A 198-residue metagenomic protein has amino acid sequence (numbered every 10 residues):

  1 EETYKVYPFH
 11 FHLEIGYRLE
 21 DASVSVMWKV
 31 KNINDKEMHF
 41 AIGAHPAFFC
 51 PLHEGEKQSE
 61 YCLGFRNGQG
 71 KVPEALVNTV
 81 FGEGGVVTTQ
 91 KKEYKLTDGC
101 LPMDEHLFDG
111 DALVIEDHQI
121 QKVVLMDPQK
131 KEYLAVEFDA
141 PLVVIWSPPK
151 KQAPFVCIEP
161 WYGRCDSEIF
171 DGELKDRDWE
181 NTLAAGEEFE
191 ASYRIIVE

Functional and structural regions predicted by a protein language model:
E1-D21: Extended, loop-rich substrate-binding clefts of extracytoplasmic carbohydrate-active enzymes
L13, V24-V26, F189: Hydrophobic core residues within well-ordered beta-strands of beta-rich domains
E14-G16, D178-L183: Beta-strand-rich interaction surfaces with strong enrichment in secreted/lumenal proteins
W28, N181-V197: Short Pro-Gly-centered flexible turn/kink motifs
W28-N34: Asparagine-centered strand-capping/turn motif at beta-strand->loop junctions
E37-H39, A47-F138: Active-site/ligand-binding surface loops and adjacent short beta/alpha elements that line catalytic pockets across
M126-D166: Glycine-rich active-site loops that engage anionic ligands at enzyme catalytic sites
E168-D176: Short, structured beta-strand/loop micro-motifs enriched in basic residues and often containing a Trp
